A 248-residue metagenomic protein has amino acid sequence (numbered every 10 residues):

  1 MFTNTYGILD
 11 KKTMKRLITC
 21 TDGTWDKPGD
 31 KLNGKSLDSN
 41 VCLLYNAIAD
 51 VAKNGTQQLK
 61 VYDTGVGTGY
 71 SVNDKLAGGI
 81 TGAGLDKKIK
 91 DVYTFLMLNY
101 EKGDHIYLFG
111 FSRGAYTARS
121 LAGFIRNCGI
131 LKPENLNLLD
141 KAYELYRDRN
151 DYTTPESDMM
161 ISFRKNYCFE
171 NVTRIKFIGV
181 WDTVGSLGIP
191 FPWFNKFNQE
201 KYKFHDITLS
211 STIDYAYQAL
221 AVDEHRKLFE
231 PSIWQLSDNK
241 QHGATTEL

Functional and structural regions predicted by a protein language model:
F2-L248: Alpha-helical segment proximal to the catalytic Tyr-Lys
